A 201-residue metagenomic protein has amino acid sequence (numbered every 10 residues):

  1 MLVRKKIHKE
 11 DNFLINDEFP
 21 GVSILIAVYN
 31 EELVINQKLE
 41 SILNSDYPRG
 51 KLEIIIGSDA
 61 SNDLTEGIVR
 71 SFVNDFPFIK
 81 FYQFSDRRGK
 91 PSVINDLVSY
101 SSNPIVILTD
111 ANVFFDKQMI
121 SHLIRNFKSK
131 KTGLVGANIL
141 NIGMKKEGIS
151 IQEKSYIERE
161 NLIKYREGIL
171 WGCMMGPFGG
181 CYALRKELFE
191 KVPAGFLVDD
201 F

Functional and structural regions predicted by a protein language model:
M1-N16: N-terminal membrane-anchoring/stem segments of glycan-assembly enzymes
P20-S23, E53: Cell-envelope/extracellular polymer assembly enzymes that use nucleotide-activated donors
L33-Q37, D63-S71, Q118: Acidic helix N-cap motif at the loop->helix transition within catalytic regions of sugar-transfer enzymes
E40-K51: Short, acidic, metal-binding catalytic loop of nucleotide-sugar glycosyltransferases
S58-G67, D86, V113: A conserved acidic beta->alpha catalytic loop
F84-S101: Glycine-rich, basic loop-to-helix element that forms the pyrophosphate-binding segment of sugar-nucleotide handling
V106: Short aromatic/hydrophobic "clamp" motif used to bind/position activated sugar donors
K117-I151: Conserved donor NDP-sugar-binding/catalytic core segment of glycosyltransferases
